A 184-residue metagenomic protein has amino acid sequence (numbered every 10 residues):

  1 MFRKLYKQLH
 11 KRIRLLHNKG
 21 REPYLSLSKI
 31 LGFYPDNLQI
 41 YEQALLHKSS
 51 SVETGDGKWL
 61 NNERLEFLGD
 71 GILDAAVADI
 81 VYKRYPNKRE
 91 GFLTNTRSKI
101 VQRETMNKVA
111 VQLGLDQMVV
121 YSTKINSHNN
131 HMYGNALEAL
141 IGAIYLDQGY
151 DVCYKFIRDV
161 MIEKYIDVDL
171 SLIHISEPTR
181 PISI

Functional and structural regions predicted by a protein language model:
M1-S51: Extended, intrinsically disordered, low-complexity regulatory regions
E53-D56, L115-Y133: Histidine/acidic-rich helix-loop-helix segments that form or flank divalent-metal centers in metalloenzyme catalytic
W59-L68: Short active-site loop at a secondary-structure junction that contains or immediately precedes the catalytic residue(s)
L68, I72-A76, A136-L140: Active-site His/Glu-centered metal-binding helix of metallohydrolases
D74-Y85: Membrane-interfacial alpha-helical segments at the cytosolic side of multi-pass membrane proteins
K88-I100, H128-M132: Divalent-cation-assisted or electrostatically stabilized phosphate/pyrophosphate-binding catalytic cores
L115, N130, G134, A139-L170: Hydrophobic transmembrane alpha-helical segments that form the core helix bundle of multi-pass membrane enzymes
I173-I184: Single conserved hydrophobic/aromatic residue that forms the stacking wall/gate of nucleotide- or nucleobase-binding
